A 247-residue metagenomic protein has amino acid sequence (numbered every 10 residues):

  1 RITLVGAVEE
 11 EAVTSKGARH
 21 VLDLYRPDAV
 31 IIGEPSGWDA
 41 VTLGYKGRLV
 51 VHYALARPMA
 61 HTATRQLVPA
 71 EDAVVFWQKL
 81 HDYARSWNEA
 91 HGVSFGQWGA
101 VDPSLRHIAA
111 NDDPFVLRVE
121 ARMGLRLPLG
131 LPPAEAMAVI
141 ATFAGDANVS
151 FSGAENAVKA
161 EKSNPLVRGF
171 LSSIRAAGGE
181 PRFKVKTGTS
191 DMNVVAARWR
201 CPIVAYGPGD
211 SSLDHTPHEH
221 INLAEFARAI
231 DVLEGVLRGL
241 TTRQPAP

Functional and structural regions predicted by a protein language model:
R1-R48: Acidic/histidine-rich catalytic neighborhood of metal-dependent amide-processing enzymes
P35, L43, L49-P247: Metal-dependent amide/peptide-bond hydrolase catalytic core, centered on the "pita-bread" metallohydrolase fold
